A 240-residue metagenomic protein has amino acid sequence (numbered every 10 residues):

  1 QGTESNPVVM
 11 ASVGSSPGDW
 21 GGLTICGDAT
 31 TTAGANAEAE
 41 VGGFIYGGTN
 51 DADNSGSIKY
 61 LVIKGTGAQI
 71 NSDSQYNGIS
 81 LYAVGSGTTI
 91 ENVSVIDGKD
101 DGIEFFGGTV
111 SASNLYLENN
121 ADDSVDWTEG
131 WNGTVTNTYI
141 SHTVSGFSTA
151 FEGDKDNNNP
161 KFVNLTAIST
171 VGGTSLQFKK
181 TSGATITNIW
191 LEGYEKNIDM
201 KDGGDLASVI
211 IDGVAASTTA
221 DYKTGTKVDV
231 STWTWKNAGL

Functional and structural regions predicted by a protein language model:
Q1-G14: Beta-solenoid repeat scaffold
A11-L240: Extracellular beta-rich repeat passengers
